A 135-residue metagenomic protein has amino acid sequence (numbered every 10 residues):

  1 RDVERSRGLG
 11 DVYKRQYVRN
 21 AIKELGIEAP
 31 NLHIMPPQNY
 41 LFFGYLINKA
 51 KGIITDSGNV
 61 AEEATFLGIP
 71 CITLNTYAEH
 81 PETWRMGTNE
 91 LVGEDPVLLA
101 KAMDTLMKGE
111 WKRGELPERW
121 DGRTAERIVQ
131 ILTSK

Functional and structural regions predicted by a protein language model:
R1-Y13: Single conserved hydrophobic/aromatic residue that forms the stacking wall/gate of nucleotide- or nucleobase-binding
D11-P37: Catalytic donor nucleotide-activated moiety binding site of glycosyltransferases and closely related
A29-I53: Donor nucleotide-activated moiety binding/catalytic core segment of transferases that use nucleotide-activated donors
P36-L41, T76-E79, P96: Short, acidic/turn-prone active-site loops that include or flank metal/cofactor- and phosphate-binding residues
L46-W84: A donor-sugar binding/catalytic signature common to diverse glycosyltransferases and related nucleotide-sugar
I72, G87-V92: A short acidic/histidine/glycine-rich donor-binding loop in glycosyltransferase catalytic cores
E90-K135: Leloir-type glycosyltransferase catalytic cores
